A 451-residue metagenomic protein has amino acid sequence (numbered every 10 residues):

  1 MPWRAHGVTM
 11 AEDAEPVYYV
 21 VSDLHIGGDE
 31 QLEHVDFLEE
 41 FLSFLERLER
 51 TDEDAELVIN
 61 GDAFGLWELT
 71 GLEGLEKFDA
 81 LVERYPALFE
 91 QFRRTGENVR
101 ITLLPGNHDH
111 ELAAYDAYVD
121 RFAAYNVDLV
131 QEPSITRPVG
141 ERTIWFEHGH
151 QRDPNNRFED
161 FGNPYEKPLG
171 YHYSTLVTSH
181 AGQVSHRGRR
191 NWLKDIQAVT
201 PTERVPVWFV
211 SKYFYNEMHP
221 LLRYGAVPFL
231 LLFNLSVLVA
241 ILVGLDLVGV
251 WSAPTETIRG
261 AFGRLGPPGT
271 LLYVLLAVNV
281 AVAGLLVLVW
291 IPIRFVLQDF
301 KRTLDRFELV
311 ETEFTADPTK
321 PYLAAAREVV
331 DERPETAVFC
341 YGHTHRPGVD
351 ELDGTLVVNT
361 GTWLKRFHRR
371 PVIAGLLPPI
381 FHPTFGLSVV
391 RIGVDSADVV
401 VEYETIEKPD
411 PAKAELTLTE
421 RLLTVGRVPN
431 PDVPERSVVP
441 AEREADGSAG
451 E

Functional and structural regions predicted by a protein language model:
M1-E451: Extended recognition/assembly regions associated with phosphoester-bond processing machinery
